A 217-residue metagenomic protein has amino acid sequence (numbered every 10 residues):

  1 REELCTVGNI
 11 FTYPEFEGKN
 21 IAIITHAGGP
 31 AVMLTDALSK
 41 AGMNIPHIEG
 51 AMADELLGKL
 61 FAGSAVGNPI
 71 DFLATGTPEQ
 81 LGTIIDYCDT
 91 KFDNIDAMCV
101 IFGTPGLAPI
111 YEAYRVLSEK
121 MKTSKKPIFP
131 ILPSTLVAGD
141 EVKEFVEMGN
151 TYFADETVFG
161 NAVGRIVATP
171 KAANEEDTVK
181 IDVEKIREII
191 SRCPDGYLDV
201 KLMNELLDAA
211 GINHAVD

Functional and structural regions predicted by a protein language model:
R1, S191-D217: A conserved helix-loop-beta module that forms one wall/lid of the active-site cleft in ATP-utilizing catalytic domains
R1-A27, S39, I212: Hard-cation-handling environments
R1-E2, L73, T151-D155, D217: Short acidic-hydrophobic, aromatic-tinged amphipathic segments that line or gate anion-handling sites
R1-P14, A154-I181: A charged, well-structured terminal subsegment
E17-D96, V100-G103: Short glycine-cluster motifs
Y111-L117: Charged helix-capping and loop-helix junction motifs
I131-G149: Glycine-rich, charge-decorated loop segments at or immediately adjacent to ligand/cofactor-binding or catalytic sites
